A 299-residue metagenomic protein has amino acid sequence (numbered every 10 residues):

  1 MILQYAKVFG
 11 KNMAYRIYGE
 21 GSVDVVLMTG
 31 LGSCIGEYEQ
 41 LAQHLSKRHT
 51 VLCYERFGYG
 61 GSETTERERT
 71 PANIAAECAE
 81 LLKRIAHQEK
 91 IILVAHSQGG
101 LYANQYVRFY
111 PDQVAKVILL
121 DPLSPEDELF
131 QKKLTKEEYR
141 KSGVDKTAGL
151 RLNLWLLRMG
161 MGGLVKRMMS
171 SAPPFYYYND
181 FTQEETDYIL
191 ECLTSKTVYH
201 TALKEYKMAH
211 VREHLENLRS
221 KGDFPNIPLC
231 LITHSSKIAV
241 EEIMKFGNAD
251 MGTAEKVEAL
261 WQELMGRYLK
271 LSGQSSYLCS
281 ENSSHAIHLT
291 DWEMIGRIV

Functional and structural regions predicted by a protein language model:
M1-N12: N-terminal cap/lid segment of alpha/beta-hydrolase-fold proteins
K11-G61, F109: Conserved HGGG/HGGXW glycine-rich cap/lid loop of the alpha/beta-hydrolase fold
Y38-E39, S62-E68, L129-Q131: Conserved catalytic-core motifs of eukaryotic protein kinase domains, centered on the activation segment
R56-V94, Y110, K136: Active-site loop/oxyanion-hole signature of alpha/beta-hydrolase fold enzymes
E89-L134: Conserved hydrolase catalytic core segment
I118-R267, S275, C279: Flexible "cap/lid" subdomain of the alpha/beta-hydrolase fold that forms the substrate-access gate
E263, K270-V299: Catalytic active-site module of serine/aspartate enzymes centered on a nucleophile-bearing elbow/loop
